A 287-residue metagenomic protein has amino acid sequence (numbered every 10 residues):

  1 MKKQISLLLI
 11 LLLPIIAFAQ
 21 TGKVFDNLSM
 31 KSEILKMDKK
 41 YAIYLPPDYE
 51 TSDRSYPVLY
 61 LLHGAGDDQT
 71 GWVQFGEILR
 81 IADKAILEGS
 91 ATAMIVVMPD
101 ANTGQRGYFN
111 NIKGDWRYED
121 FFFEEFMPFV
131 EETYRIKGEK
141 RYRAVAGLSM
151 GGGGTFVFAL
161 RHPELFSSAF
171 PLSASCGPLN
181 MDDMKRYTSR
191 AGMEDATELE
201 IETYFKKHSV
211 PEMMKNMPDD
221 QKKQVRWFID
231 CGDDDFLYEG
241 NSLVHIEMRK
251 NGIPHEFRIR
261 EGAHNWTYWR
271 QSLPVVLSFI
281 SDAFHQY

Functional and structural regions predicted by a protein language model:
Q4-I16: Sec-dependent N-terminal signal peptides
Q20-Y287: Non-catalytic cap/lid and distal C-terminal segments of serine-dependent acyl enzymes
